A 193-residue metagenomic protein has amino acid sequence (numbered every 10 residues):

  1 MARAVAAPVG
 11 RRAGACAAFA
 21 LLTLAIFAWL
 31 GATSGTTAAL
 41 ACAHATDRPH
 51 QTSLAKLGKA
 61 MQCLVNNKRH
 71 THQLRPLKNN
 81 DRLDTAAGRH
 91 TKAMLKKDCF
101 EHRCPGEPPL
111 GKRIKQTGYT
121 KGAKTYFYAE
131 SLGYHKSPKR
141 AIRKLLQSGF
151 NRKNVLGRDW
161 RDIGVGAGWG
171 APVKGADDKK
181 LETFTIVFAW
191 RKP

Functional and structural regions predicted by a protein language model:
M1-R11: N-terminal secretory signal peptides that target proteins for export/translocation
A17-G31: Bacterial N-terminal signal peptides
W29-A43: Signal peptide processing junction and immediate N-terminal pro/mature segment of secreted/exported proteins
L40, D84-K136, V155: Short, surface-exposed glycine/acidic/tryptophan-bearing loops
L40-A41, A129-P193: Disulfide-stabilized extracellular recognition modules
L40-K97: A short alpha-helix/helix-coil micro-patch that ends at or immediately precedes a cysteine
